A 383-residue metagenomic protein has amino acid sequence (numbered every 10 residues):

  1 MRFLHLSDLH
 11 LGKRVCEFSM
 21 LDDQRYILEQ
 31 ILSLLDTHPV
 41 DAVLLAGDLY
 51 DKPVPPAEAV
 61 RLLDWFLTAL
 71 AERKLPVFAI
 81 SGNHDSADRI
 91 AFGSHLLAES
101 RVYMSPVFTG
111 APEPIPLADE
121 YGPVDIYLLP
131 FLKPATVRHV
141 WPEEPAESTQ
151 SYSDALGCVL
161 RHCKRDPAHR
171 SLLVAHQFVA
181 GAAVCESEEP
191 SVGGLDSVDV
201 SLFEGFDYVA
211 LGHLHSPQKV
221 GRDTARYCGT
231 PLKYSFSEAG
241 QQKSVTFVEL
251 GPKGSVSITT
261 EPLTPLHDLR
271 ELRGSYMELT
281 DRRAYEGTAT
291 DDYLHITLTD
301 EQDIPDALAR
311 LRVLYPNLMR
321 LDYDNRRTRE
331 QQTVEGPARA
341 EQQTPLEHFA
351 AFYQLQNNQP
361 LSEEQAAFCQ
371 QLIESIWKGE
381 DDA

Functional and structural regions predicted by a protein language model:
M1-T68, E72, L173, E364-S375 (+2 more regions): N-terminal active-site segment of His-dependent metallophosphoesterases
L6-S7, V43-G47, P76-N83, Y103-F108 (+3 more regions): Active-site neighborhood of phospho(di)ester-bond hydrolases with catalytic His/Asp-centered motifs
R14-C16, G47-F66, S81-R101, P106 (+1 more regions): Metal-dependent catalytic neighborhoods of phosphoester/phosphodiester hydrolases
T37, A42, L250-A383: Accessory, non-catalytic peripheral segments of nucleic-acid enzymes
V40-E58, P76-D88, S171, Q177-G194: Active-site neighborhood of divalent metal-dependent phosphoester/pyrophosphate hydrolases
F92-L96, S100-G193, G251: Conserved catalytic scaffold of divalent metal-dependent phosphoesterases
P112-E120, V124, L129, A225-T290: Binuclear metal-dependent phosphoesterase catalytic core
C185-V256: Conserved beta-sheet core of the metallophosphoesterase superfamily
